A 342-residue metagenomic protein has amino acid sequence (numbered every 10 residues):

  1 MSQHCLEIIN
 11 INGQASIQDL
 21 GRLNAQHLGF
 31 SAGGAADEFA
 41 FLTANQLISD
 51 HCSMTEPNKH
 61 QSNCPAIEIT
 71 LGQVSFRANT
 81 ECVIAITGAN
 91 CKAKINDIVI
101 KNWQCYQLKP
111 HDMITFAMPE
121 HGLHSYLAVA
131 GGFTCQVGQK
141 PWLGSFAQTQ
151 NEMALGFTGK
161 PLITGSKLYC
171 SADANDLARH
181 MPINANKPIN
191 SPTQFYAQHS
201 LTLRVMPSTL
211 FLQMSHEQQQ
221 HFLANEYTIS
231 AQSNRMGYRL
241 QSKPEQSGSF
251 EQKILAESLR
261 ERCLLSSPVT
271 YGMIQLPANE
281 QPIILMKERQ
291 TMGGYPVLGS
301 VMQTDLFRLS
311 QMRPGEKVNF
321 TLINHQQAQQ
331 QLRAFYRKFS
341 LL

Functional and structural regions predicted by a protein language model:
M1-L342: Conserved "landmark" site that anchors the functional core of diverse proteins
